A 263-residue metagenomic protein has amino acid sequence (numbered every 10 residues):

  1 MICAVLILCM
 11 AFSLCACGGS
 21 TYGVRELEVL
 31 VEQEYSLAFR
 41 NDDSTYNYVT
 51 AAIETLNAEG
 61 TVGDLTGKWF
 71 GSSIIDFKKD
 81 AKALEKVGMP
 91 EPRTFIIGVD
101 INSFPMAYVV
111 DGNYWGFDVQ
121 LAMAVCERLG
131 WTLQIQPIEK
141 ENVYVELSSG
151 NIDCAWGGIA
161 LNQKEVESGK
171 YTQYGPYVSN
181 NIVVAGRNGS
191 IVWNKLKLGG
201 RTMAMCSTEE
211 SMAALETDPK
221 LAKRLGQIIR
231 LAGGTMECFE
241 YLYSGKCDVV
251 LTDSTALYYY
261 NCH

Functional and structural regions predicted by a protein language model:
M1-A4: Bacterial N-terminal signal peptides that target proteins for export
S13-A16: C-terminal motif of bacterial Sec signal peptides marking the signal peptidase cleavage site
G18, V29-I75, A122-R128, N188-S211: Extended ligand-binding regions for polar small-molecule ligands
T21-E32, F39, G88, M123 (+2 more regions): Acidic, polar ligand-binding/catalytic clefts
S36, P105-V109, E165-V166: A short acidic, helix-capping loop that chelates divalent metal ions and anchors anionic groups
T45-S72, K82-A83, V87-I159, I228-L231 (+1 more regions): Extracytoplasmic small-molecule ligand-binding "clamshell" domains of the periplasmic binding protein/Venus flytrap
I96-F104, G112-E127, I159-A160, S179-F239 (+1 more regions): Bilobed "Venus flytrap"/periplasmic-binding protein-like clamshell domains and structurally analogous long
N142-V143, G234-C238, K246: Short acidic active-site motifs
